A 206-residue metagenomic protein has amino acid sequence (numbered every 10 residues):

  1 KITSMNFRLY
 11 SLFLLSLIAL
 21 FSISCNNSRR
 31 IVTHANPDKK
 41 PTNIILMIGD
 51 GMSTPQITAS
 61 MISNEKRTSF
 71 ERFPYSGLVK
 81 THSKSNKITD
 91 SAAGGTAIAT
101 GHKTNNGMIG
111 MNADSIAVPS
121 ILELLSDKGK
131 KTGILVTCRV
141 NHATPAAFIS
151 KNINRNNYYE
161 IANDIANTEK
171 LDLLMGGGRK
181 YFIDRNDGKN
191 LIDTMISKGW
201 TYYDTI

Functional and structural regions predicted by a protein language model:
I2, Y203-I206: Short, intrinsically disordered, charge-balanced linker/junction segments flanking boundaries in proteins
I2-F13: Bacterial N-terminal signal peptides that target proteins for export
L15-A19: Core hydrophobic alpha-helical transmembrane segments of single-pass membrane proteins
F21-S24: C-terminal motif of bacterial Sec signal peptides marking the signal peptidase cleavage site
N26-R185, K189-Y203: N-terminal catalytic scaffold of extracellular/periplasmic and nuclease hydrolases that process anionic headgroups
